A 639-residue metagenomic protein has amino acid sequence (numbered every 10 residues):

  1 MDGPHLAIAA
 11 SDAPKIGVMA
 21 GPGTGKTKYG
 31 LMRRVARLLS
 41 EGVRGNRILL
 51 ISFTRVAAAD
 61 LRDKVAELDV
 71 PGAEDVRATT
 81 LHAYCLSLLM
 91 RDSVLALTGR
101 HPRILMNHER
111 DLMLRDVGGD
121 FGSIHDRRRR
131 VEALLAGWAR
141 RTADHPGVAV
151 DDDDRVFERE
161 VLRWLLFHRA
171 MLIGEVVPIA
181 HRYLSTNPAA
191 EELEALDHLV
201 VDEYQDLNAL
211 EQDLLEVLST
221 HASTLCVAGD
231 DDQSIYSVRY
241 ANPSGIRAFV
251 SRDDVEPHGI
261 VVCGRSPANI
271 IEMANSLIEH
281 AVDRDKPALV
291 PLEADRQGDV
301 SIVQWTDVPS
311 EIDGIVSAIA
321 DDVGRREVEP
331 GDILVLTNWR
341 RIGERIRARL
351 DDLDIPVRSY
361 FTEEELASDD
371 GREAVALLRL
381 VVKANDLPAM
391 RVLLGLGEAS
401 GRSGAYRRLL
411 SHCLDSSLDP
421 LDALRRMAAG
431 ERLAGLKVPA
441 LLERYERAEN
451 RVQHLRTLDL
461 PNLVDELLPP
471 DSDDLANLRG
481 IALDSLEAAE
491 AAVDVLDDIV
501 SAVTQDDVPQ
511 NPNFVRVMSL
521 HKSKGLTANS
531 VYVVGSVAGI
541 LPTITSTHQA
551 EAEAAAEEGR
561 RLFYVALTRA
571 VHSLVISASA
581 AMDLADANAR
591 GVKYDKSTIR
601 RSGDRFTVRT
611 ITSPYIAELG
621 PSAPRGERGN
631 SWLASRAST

Functional and structural regions predicted by a protein language model:
M1-G30, R47-L49, R115-E203, A209-V217 (+5 more regions): Accessory N-terminal region flanking or inserted into the helicase ATPase core in nucleic-acid motor proteins
M1-L97, E272-N275, T568: P-loop NTPase Walker
G17-G30, R34, D254-E256, V262-P356 (+1 more regions): Helicase P-loop NTPase motor core
P22-T24, Q205-E279, P287-E293, G539-P542 (+1 more regions): Conserved helicase motor core of SF1/SF2 NTP-dependent helicases
A78-S87, L199-E203, A228, W339 (+3 more regions): Conserved helicase core region in the C-terminal RecA-like lobe
R252, R296-G298, E327-R456, N462-E466: ATPase/helicase motor core of nucleic-acid motors
L410, L414, V537-T639: C-terminal accessory regions
A423-K522, L526-S530, I540-I544, P624 (+2 more regions): Accessory C-terminal helicase-associated subdomains
